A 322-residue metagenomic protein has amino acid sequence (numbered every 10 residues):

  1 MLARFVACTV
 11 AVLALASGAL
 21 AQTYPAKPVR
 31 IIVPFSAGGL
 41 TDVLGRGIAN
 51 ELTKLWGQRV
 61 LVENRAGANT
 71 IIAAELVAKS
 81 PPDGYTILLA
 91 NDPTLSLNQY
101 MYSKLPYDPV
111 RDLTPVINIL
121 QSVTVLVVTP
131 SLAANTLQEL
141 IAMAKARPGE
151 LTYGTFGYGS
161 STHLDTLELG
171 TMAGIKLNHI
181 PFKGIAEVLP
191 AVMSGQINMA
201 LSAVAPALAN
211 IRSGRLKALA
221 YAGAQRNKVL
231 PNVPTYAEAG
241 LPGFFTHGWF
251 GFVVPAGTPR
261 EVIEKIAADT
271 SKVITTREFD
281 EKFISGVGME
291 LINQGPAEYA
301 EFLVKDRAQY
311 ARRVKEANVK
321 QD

Functional and structural regions predicted by a protein language model:
M1-T9: Bacterial N-terminal signal peptides that target proteins for export
A16-G18: N-terminal signal peptide c-region/cleavage motif recognized by signal peptidases
A21-R111, E150, G174-L201, N210 (+2 more regions): N-terminal (or domain-start) structured segment
A26-P28, E238, R260-D322: An extracytoplasmic/periplasmic, membrane-proximal ligand-sensing/linker region
G38, D92-P93, T129-A134, T155-S160 (+4 more regions): Short coil/turn segments
L76-Y85, Y100-E187, Y236, W249-F283: Hinge/capping helix and adjacent helix->loop/strand transition within the periplasmic-binding protein
T94-K104, E168-M172, M199-V233: A ligand-binding cleft/hinge motif common to bilobed small-molecule-binding domains
